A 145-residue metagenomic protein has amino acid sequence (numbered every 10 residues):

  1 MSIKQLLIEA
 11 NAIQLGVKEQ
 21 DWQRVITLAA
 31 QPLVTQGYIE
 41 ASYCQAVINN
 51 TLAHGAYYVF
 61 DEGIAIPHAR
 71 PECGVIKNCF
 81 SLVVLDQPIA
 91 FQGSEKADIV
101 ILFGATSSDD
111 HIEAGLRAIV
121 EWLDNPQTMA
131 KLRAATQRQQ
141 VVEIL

Functional and structural regions predicted by a protein language model:
M1-L145: Cytosolic covalent-transfer regions centered on His/Cys nucleophiles that carry phosphoryl or persulfide groups
